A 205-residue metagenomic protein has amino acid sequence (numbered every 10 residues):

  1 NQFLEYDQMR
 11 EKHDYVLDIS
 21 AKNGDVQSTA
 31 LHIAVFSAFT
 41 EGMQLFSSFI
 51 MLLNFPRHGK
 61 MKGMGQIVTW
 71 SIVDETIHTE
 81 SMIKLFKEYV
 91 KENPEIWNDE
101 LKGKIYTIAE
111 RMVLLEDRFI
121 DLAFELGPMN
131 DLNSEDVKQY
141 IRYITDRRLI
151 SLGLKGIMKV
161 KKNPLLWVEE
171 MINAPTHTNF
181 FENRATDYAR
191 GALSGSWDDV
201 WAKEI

Functional and structural regions predicted by a protein language model:
N1-I205: Non-heme di-metal
